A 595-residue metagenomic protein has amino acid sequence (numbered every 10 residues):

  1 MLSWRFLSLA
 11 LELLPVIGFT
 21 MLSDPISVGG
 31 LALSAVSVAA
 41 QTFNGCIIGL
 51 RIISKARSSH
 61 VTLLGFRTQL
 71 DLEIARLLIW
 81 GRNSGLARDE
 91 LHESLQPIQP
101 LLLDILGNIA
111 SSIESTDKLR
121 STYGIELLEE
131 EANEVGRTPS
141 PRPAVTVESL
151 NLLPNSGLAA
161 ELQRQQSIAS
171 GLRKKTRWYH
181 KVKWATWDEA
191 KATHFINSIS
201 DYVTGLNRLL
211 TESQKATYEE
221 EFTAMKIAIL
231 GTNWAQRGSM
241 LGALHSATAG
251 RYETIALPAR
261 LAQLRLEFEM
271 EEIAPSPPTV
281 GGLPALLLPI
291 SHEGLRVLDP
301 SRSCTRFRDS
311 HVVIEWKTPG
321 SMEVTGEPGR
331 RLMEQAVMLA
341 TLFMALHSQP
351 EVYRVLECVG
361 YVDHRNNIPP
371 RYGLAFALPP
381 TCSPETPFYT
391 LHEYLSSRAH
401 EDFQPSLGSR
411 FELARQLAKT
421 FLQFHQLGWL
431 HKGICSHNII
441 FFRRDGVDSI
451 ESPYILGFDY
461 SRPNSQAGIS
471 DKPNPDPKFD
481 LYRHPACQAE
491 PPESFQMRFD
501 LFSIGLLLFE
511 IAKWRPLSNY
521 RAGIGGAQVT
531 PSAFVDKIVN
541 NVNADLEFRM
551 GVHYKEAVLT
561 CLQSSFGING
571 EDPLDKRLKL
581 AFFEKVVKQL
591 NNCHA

Functional and structural regions predicted by a protein language model:
L2-E126: N-terminal amphipathic alpha-helical segments
S58-G65, Q69, L103, G107-N366 (+3 more regions): Regulatory helix-to-disordered linker/tail regions at the edges of structured cores
L356-S409, K472: Conserved structural core of kinase catalytic domains
F421-W429: Protein kinase catalytic-loop region centered on the HRD/HxD motif
H437-A486: Activation segment/activation loop of eukaryotic-type protein kinase catalytic domains
P491-G551: Conserved C-lobe activation region of Hanks-type protein kinase-like domains
R549-L562: Conserved C-terminal C-lobe helix
